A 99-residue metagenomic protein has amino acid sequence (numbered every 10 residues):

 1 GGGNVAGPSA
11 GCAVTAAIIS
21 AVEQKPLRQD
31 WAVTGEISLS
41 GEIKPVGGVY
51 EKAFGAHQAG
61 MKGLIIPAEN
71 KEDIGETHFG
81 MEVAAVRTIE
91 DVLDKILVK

Functional and structural regions predicted by a protein language model:
G1-K99: Peripheral, non-AAA+ core regions of ATP-driven protein-machinery
